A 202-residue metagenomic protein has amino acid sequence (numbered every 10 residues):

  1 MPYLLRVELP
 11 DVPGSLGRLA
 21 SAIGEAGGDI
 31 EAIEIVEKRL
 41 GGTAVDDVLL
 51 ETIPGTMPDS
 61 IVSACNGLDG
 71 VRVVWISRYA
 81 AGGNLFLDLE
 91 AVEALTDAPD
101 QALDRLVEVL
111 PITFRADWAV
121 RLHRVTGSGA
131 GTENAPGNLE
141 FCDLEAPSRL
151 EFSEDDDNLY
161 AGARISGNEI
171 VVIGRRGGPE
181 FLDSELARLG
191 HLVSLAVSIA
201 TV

Functional and structural regions predicted by a protein language model:
M1-D97, V109: A conserved regulatory-domain signal marking ACT and ACT-like small-molecule sensing domains and adjacent regulatory
E51, G178-P179: Short strand->helix junction
L89, L103-V107, L186: Hydrophobic, well-ordered secondary-structure segments
P99-G129: Helix-loop-beta substructure at the N-terminus of cytosolic sensory domains that couple signal/ligand detection
W118-R176: GAF sensory domains
F181-V197: Amphipathic alpha-helical "output/dimerization" segments
